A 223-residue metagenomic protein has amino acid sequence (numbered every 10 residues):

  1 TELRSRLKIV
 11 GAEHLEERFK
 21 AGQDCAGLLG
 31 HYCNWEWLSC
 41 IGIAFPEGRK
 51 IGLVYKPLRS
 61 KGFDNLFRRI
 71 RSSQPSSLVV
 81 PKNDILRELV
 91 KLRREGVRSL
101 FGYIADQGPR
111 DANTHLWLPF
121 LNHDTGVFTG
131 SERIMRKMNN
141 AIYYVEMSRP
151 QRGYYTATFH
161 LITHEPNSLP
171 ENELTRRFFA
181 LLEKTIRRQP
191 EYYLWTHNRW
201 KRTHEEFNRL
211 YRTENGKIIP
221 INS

Functional and structural regions predicted by a protein language model:
T1-C25: A short, well-structured juxtamembrane/interface segment
R4, Y32-C33, L53-Y55, E95-R98 (+1 more regions): Short acidic/polar alpha-helix capping motifs at helix-coil junctions
R6-L7, R59, V80-P81, H123 (+1 more regions): Residues that cap or flank secondary-structure elements
V10, L28, V54, I104 (+1 more regions): Residues in well-ordered beta-strands of folded domains
F19-K20, G48, R69, S73 (+1 more regions): Non-catalytic C-terminal accessory region of glycerolipid acyltransferases and related lyso-lipid remodeling enzymes
A21-N83, R110-P119: Catalytic core of membrane glycerolipid acyltransferases/transacylases, capturing the structured, soluble-facing
